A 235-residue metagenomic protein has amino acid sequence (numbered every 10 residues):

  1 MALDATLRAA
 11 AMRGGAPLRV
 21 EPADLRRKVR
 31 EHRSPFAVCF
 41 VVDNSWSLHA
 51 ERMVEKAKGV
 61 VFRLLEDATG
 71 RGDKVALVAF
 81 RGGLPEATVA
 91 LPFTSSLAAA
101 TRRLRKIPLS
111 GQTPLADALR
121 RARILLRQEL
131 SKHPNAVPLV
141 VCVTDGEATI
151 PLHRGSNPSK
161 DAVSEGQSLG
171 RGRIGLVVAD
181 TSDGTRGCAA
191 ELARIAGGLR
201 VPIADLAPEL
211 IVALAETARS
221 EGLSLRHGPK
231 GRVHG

Functional and structural regions predicted by a protein language model:
M1-V41: Negatively charged sequence features
A5-A9, E55, G59-E66, A98-R105 (+4 more regions): Solvent-exposed alpha-helical segments within well-ordered globular domains of core cellular machineries
L7, E31-P92, L115-R121, L125 (+2 more regions): Von Willebrand factor
M12, N44-S45, T94-A98, D145-E147: Short connector loops/turns at beta-strand edges and beta->alpha or beta->beta junctions
W46-S47, L104-P108: A short, mixed-charge helix-start or loop-turn motif at secondary-structure junctions
K74-K106, L126-S131, G155, T185-I195: Short beta-strand-loop
R121-V137, E147, L152-G235: Von Willebrand factor type A / integrin I
